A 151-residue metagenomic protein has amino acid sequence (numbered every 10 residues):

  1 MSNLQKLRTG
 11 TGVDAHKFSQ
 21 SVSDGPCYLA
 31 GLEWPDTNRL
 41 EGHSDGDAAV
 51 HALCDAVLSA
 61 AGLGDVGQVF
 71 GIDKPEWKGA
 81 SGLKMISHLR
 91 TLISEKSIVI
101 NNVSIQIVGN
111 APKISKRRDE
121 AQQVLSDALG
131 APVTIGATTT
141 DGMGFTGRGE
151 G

Functional and structural regions predicted by a protein language model:
S2-V124: RNase III-family endoribonuclease catalytic core
D65, P132-V133: Secondary-structure boundary/capping signal
N101, A131-P132: Short acidic capping loops at alpha-helix termini that bridge into adjacent secondary structure
I135-T139: Pyridoxal 5′-phosphate
T146-G151: C-terminal edge-of-domain segments
